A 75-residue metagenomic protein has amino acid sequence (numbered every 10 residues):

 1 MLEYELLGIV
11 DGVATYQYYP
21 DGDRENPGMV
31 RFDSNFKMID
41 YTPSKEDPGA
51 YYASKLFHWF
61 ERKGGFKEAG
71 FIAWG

Functional and structural regions predicted by a protein language model:
M1-E3, T15-Q17, Y51, L56-W59: Sparse, context-dependent recognition of short Cys/His-centered cofactor- or disulfide-binding micro-motifs
M1-E5, P43-E46: N-terminal start-of-chain detector that recognizes signal peptides and the immediate post-cleavage beginning
L2-V30: N-terminal acidic leader/helix
M29-G75: Acidic, low-complexity intrinsically disordered segments
